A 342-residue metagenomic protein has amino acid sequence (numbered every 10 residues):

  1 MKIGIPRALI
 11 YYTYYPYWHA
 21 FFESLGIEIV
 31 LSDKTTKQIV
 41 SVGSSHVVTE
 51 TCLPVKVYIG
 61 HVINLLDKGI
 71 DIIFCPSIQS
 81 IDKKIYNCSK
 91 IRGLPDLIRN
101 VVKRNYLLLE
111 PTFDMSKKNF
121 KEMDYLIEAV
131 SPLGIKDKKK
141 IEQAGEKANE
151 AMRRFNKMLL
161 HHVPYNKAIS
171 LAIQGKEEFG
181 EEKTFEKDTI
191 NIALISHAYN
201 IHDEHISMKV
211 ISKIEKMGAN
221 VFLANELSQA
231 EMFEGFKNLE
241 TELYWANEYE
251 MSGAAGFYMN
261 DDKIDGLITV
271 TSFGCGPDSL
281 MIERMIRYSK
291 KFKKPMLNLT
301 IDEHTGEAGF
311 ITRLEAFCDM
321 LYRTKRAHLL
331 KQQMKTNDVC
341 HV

Functional and structural regions predicted by a protein language model:
M1-V342: An N-terminal assembly and electron-transfer interface module characteristic of large anaerobic redox and radical
